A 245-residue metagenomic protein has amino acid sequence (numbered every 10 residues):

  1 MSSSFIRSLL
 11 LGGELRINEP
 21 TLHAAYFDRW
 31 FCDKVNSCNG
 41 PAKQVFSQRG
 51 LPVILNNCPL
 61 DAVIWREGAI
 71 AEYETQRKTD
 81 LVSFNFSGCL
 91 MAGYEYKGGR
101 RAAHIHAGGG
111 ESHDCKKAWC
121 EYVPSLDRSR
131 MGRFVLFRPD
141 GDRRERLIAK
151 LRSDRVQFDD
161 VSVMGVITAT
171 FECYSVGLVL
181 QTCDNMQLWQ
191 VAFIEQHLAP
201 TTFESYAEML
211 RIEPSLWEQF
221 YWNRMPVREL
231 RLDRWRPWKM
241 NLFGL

Functional and structural regions predicted by a protein language model:
M1-L245: Active-site microenvironment for binding and transforming phosphate-containing groups
